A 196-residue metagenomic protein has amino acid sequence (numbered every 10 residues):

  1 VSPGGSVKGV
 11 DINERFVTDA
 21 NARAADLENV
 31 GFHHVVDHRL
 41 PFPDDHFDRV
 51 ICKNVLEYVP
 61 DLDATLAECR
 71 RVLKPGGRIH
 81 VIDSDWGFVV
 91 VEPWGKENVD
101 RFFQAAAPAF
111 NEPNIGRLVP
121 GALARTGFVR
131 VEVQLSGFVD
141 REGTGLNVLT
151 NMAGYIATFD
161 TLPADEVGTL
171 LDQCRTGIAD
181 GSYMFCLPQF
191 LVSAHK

Functional and structural regions predicted by a protein language model:
V1-L40, A64: Class I SAM-dependent methyltransferase SAM/SAH-binding core
H38-V50: A short acidic, Gly/Pro-enriched loop at the edge of an enzyme's catalytic core that lines a small-molecule cofactor
D48-L62: A short SAM/SAH-binding and catalytic strip from SAM-dependent methyltransferases
D63-R78: A short glycine-rich, Lys/Arg-flanked "PGG" loop and its adjoining helix->strand segment in the class I
R78-T144: Conserved catalytic/acceptor-binding region of the Class I
T126-V129, L187-K196: Core SAM-dependent methyltransferase catalytic element
V131-F185: C-terminal helical/coil "lid" or tail adjacent to the Rossmann-like core of SAM-dependent
